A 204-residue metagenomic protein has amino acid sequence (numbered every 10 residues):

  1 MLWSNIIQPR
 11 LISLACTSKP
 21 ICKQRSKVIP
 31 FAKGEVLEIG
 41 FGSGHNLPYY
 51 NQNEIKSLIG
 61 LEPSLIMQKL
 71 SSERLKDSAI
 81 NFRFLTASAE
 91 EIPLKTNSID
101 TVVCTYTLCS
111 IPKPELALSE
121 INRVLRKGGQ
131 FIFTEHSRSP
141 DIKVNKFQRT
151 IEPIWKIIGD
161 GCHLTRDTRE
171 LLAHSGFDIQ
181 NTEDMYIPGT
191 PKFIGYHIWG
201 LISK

Functional and structural regions predicted by a protein language model:
A15-E35, H45-Y49: Conserved alpha-helix/loop element of class I SAM-dependent methyltransferases that forms part of the SAM/SAH-binding
L37-E91: Class I SAM-dependent methyltransferase SAM/SAH-binding core
E90-V102: A short acidic, Gly/Pro-enriched loop at the edge of an enzyme's catalytic core that lines a small-molecule cofactor
D100-K113: A short SAM/SAH-binding and catalytic strip from SAM-dependent methyltransferases
E115-K127: A short glycine-rich, Lys/Arg-flanked "PGG" loop and its adjoining helix->strand segment in the class I
G128-H136: Conserved beta-strand signature within the Rossmann-like core of class I S-adenosyl-L-methionine
D160-G176: Short alpha-helix
F177, T182-K204: Core SAM-dependent methyltransferase catalytic element
